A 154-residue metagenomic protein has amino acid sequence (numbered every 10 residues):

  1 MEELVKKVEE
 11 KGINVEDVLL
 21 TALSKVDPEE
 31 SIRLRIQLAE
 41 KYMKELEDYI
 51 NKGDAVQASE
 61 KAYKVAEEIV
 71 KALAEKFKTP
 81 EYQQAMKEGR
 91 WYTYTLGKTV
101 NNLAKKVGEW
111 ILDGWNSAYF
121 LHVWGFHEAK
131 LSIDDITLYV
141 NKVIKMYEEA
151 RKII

Functional and structural regions predicted by a protein language model:
M1-E10: Short amphipathic alpha-helix starts
I13-L23: Short amphipathic alpha-helical segments
A58-S59, V65: Solenoid-repeat scaffolds in large eukaryotic assemblies
A74-I154: Long, charged low-complexity segments
